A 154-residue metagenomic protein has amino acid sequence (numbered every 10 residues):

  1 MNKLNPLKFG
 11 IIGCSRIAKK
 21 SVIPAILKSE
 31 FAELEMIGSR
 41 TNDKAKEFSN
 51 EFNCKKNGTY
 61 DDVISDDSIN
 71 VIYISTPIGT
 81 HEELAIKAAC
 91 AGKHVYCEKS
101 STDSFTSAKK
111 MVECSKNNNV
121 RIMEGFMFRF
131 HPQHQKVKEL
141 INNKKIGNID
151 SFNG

Functional and structural regions predicted by a protein language model:
M1-F52: N-terminal Rossmann-like dinucleotide-binding module
N5-L7, V120, G147-D150: Nucleotide donor/acceptor-binding cores
S21, E47, D62, V71 (+3 more regions): Alpha-helical elements of Rossmann-like donor-binding domains used by nucleotide-donor carbohydrate transfer enzymes
M36, N70-V71, R121, S151: Short, Asp-centered acidic motifs that coordinate Mg2+ and/or phosphate in catalytic or ligand-binding sites
N53-Y60: Conserved SAM-binding strand-loop segment of SAM-dependent methyltransferases
Y60-V63, S101-D103: Short, acidic/turn-prone active-site loops that include or flank metal/cofactor- and phosphate-binding residues
V71, P77-I78, E82-R129, K144: Beta-strand-loop-alpha-helix segment that lines the small-molecule cofactor/substrate pocket of alpha/beta enzymes
F128-G154: Predominantly a Rossmann-like dinucleotide-binding segment in NAD(P)-dependent oxidoreductases
